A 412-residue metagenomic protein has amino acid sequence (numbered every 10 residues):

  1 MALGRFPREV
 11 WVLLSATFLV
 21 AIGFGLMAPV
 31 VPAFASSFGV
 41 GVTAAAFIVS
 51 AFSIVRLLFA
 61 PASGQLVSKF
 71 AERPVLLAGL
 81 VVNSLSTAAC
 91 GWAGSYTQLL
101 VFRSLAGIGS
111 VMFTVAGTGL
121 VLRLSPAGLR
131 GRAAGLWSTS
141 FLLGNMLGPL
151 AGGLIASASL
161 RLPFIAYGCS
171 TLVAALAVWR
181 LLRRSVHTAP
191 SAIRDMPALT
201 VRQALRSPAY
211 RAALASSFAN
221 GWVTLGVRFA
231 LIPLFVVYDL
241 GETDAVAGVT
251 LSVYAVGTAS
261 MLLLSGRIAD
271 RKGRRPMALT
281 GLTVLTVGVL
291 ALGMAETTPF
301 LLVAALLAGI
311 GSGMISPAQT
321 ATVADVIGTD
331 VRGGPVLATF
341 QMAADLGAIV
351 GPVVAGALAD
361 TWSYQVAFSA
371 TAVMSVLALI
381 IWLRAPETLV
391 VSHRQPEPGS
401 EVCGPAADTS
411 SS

Functional and structural regions predicted by a protein language model:
M1-F6, R183-L214, E401-D408: Juxtamembrane intracellular "pre-TM" segments in multi-pass secondary transporters
V30-V42, A230-A245: Short amphipathic helix-loop junctions that connect adjacent transmembrane helices in Major Facilitator Superfamily/SLC
S53-P61, N145-M146, A255-L263, A348-I349: Residue-level signature of mid-helix packing/kink "hotspots" within the transmembrane helices of 12-pass Major
L58-G94, A269-R275: Conserved MFS/SLC helix-loop-helix module at the cytosolic interface between two early adjacent transmembrane helices
S86, T97-L105, P299-L307: Paired small-residue
F102-L142, T322: Cytoplasmic helix-loop-helix junction between adjacent transmembrane helices in 12-TM secondary transporters
W137-R180: Helix-loop-helix hairpin linking two adjacent transmembrane segments in secondary transporters
C169-A189, A378-P386: C-terminal membrane-cytosol helix-exit motif in multi-pass small-molecule transporters
